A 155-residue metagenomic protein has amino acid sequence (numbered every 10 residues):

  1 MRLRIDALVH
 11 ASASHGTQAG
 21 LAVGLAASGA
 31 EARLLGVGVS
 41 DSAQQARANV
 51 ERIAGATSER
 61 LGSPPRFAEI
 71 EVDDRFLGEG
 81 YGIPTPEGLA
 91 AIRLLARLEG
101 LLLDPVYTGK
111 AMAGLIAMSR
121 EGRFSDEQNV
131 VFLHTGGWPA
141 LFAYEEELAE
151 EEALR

Functional and structural regions predicted by a protein language model:
M1-E71, G78, L133-R155: Glycine-rich phosphate/pyrophosphate-binding loop at beta-loop-alpha junctions
R66-E127: Active-site-adjacent helical/loop segments in soluble small-molecule enzymes
D126-H134: C-terminal capping/lid region of NAD(P)-dependent oxidoreductase domains
